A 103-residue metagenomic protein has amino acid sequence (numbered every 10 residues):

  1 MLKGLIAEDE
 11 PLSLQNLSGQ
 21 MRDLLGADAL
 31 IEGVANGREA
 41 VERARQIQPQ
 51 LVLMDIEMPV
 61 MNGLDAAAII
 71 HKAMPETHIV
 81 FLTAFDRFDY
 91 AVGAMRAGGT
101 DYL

Functional and structural regions predicted by a protein language model:
M1, D28-L30, E76, G99: A generic structural signal for alpha->beta connector loops
L2-S13, L17-M21, V52: Conserved acidic segment of CheY-like receiver
L5-E8, L25-A35, R43, A91: Short hydrophobic/Thr-rich beta-strand motif most characteristic of the beta2 strand and flanking loop of CheY-like
E10-L14, I31, M58-V60: A short linear-motif detector with a strong N-terminal bias
M21-D23, A94: Short hydrophobic alpha-helical segments of the AMP-binding
D23-G26, H71: A generic structural signal for short, solvent-exposed coil/turn residues that cap or connect secondary-structure
V41-E42, Q46-L103: CheY-like receiver
